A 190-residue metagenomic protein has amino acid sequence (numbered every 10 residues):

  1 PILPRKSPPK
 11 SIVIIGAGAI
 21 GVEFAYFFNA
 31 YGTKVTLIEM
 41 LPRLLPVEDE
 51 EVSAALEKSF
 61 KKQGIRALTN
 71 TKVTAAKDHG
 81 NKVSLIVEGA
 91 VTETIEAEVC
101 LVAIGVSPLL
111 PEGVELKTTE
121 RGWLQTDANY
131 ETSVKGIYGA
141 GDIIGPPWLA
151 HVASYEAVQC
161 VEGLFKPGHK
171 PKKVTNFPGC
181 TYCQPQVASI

Functional and structural regions predicted by a protein language model:
P1-P8, T94-K166: FAD-site-proximal beta/loop scaffold in flavoenzymes
P9-V13, A19-G80, S84-V87, W148-S154 (+1 more regions): Rossmann-like dinucleotide-binding cores of NAD(P)H-dependent redox enzymes
G18, E93: Flexible coil/turn residues that form the inter-helical turn or adjacent wing/linker of helix-turn-helix
E88-T92: Glycine-centered tight beta-turn/hairpin loop motif at sheet-sheet or coil-to-beta transitions
